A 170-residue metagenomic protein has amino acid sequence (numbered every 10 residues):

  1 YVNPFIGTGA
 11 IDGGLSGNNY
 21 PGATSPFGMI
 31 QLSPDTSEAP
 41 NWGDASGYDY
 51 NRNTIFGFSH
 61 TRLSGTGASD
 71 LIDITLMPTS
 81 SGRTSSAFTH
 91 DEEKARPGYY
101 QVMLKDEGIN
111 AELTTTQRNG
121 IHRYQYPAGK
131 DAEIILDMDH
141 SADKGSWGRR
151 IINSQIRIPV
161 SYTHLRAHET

Functional and structural regions predicted by a protein language model:
Y1-E169: Accessory carbohydrate-recognition regions in carbohydrate-active enzymes
